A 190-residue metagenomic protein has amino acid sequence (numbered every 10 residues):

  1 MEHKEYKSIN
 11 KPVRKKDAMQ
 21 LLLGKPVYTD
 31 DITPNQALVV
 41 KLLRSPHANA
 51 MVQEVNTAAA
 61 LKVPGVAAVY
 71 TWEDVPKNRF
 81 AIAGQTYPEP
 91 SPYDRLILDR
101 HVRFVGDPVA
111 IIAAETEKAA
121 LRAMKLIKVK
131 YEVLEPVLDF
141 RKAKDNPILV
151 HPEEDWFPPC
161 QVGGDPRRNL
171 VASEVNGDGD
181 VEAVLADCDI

Functional and structural regions predicted by a protein language model:
M1-D165, L170-N176: Flexible, low-hydrophobicity surface segments
V175-I190: Short, intrinsically disordered, charge-balanced linker/junction segments flanking boundaries in proteins
